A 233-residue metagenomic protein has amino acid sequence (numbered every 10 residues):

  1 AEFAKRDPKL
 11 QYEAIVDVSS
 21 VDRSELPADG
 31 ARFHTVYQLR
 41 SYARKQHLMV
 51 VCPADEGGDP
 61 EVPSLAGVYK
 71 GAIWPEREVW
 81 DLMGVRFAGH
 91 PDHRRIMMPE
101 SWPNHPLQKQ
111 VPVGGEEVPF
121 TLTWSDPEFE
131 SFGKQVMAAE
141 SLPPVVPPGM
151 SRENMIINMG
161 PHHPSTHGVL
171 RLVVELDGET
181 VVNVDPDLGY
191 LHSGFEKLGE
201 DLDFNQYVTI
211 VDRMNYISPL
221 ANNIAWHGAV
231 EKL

Functional and structural regions predicted by a protein language model:
A1-G178: Terminal low-complexity/charged segments
M159-L233: Active-site- and interface-proximal helix/loop "cap" or "latch" segments in soluble metabolic and energy-transducing
